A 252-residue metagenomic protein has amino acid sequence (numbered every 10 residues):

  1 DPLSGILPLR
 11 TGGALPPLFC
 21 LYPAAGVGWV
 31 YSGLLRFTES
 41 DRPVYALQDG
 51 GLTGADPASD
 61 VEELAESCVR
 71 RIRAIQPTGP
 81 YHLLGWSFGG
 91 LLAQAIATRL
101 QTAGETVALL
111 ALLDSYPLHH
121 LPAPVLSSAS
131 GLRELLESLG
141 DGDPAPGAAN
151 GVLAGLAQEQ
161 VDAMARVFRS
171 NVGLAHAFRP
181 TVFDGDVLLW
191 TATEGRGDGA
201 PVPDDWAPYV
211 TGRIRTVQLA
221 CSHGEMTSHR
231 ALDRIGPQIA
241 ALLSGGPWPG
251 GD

Functional and structural regions predicted by a protein language model:
D1-D252: A hydrolase-biased, glycine/serine/histidine/acidic-enriched motif that marks catalytic-domain neighborhoods in diverse
